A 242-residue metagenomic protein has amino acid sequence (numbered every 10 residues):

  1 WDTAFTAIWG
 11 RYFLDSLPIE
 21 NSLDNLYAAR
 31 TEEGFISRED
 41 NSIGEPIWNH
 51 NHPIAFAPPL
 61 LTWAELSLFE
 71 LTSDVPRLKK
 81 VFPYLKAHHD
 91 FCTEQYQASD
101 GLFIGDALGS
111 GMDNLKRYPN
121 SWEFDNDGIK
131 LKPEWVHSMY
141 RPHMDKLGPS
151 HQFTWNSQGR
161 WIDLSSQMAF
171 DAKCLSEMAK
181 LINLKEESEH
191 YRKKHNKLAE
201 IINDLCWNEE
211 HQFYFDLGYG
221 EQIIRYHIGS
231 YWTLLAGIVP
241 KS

Functional and structural regions predicted by a protein language model:
W1-L71, V75-K79, R160-I162, R225-L235: Substrate-binding groove/exosite segments of carbohydrate-active enzymes
A4, K86-H89, A169-A172: Short, hydrophobic/amphipathic alpha-helical packing segments that form internal helix faces or helix-helix interfaces
F13, T72, I182, E186 (+1 more regions): Residues at alpha-helix boundaries and short interhelical turns
L14-S37, V81-D100, K194-H211, S242: Long, well-ordered core segments of solenoidal/helical folds
S37-L60, L66-E70, T93-S188, G220-I224 (+1 more regions): The feature captures the catalytic groove of carbohydrate-active enzymes
E189-K193: Short, charged, amphipathic alpha-helical segments
H211-S242: Carbohydrate-active enzyme catalytic cores, enriched for enzymes that act on polyanionic acidic polysaccharides
